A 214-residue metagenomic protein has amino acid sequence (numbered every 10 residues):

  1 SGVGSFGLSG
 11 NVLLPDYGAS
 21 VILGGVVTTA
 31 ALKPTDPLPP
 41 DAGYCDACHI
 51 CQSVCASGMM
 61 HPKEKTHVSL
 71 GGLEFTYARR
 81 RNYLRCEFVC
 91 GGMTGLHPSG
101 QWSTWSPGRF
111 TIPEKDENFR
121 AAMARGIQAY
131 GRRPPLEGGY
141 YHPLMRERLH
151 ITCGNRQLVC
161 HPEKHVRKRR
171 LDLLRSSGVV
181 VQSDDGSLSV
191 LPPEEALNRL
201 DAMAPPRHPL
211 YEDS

Functional and structural regions predicted by a protein language model:
S1-H165, L174-V179: Catalytic cores of enzyme domains
V166-L197: C-terminal/domain-terminus segments
G186-S214: Iron-sulfur-cluster electron-transfer modules
